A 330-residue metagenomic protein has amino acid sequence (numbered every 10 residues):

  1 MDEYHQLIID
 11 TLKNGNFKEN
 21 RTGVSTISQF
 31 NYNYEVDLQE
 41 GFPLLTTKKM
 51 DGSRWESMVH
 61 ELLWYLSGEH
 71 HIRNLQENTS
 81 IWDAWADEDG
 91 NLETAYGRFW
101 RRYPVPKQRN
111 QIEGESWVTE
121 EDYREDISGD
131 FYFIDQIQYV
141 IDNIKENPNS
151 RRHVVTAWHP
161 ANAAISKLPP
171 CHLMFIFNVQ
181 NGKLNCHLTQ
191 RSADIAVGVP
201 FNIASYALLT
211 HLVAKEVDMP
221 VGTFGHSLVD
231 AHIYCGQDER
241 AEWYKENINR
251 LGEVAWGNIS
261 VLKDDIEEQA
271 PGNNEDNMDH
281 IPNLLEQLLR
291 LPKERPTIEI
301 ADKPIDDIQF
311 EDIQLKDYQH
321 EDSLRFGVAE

Functional and structural regions predicted by a protein language model:
M1-E330: Terminal, non-catalytic protein-protein interaction segments that mediate quaternary/complex assembly
